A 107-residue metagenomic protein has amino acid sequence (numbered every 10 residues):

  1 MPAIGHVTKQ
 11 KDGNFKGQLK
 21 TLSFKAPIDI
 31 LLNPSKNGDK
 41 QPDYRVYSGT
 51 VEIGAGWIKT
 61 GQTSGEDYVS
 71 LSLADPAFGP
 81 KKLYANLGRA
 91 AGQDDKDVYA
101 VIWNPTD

Functional and structural regions predicted by a protein language model:
M1-D107: Single-stranded nucleic acid-binding surfaces, predominantly the OB-fold ssDNA-binding core
